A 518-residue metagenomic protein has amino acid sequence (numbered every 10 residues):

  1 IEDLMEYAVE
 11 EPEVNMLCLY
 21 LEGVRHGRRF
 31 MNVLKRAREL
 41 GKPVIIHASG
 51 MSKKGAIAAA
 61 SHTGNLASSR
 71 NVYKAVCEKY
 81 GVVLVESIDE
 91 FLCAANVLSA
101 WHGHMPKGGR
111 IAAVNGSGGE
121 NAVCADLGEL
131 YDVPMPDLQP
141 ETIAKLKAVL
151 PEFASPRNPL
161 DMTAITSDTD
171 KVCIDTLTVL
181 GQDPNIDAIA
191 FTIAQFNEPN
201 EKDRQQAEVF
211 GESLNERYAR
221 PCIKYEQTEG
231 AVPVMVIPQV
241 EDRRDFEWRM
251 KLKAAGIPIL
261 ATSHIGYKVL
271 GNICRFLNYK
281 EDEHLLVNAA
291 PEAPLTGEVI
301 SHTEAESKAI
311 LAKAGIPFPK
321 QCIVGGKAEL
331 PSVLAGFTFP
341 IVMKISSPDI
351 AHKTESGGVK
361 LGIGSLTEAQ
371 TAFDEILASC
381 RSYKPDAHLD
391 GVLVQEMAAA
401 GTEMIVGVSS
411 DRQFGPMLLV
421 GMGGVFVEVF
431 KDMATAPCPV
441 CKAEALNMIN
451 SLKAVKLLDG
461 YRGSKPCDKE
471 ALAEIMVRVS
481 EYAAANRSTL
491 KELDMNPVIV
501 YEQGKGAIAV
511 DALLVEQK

Functional and structural regions predicted by a protein language model:
I1-K518: Catalytic-core regions of core metabolic enzymes, especially those transforming organic acids/acyl-group intermediates
